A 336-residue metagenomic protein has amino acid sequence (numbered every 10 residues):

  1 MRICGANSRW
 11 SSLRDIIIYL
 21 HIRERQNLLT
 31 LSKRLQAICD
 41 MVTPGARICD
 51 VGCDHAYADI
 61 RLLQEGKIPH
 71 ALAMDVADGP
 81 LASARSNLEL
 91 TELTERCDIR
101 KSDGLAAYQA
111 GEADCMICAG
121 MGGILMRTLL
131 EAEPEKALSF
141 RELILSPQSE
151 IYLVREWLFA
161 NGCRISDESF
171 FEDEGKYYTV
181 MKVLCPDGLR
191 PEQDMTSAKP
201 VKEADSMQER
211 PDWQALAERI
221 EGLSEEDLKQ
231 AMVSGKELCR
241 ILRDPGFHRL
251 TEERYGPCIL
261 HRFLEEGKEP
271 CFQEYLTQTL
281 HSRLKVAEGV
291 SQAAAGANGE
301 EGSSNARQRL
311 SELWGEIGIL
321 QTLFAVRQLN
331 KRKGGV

Functional and structural regions predicted by a protein language model:
L29-G45: Conserved alpha-helix/loop element of class I SAM-dependent methyltransferases that forms part of the SAM/SAH-binding
G45-D54: Conserved class I S-adenosyl-L-methionine
A56, I60: Glycine-rich SAM-binding Motif I of class I
H70-D75: Conserved SAM-binding motif I beta-strand of class I
D78, A82-G111: S-adenosyl-L-methionine
A113-G120: Short SAM/SAH-binding signature in class I
P134-L184: C-terminal substrate-binding/active-site "lid" region of AdoMet-derived donor-dependent transferases
C185-G335: An accessory alpha-helical subdomain
